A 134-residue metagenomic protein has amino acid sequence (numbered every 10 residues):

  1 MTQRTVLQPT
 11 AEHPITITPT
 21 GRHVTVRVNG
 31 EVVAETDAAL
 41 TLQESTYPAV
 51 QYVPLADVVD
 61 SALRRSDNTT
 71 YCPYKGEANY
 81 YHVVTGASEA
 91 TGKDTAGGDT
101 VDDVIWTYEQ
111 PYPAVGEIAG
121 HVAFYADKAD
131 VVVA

Functional and structural regions predicted by a protein language model:
M1-A134: Terminal leader/tail segments of proteins
